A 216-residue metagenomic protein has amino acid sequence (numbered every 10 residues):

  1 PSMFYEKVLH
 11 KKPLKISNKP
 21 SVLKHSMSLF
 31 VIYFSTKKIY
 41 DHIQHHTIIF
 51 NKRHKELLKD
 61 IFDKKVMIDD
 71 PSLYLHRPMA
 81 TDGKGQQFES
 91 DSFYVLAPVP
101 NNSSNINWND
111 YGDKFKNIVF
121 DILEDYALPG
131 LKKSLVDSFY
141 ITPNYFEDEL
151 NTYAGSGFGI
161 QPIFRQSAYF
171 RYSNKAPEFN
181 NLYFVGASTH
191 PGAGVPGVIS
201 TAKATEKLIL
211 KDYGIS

Functional and structural regions predicted by a protein language model:
P1-Q86: Mid-domain catalytic core of redox enzymes that form a hydrophobic substrate pocket/lid adjacent to a catalytic redox
S2-E6, S35, Q87-I122: Conserved FAD/dinucleotide-binding core of flavoprotein oxidoreductases
F34, V95, L123, L182 (+2 more regions): Hydrophobic, well-ordered secondary-structure elements that form the walls of internal hydrophobic environments
I39, V66-I68, W108-D148: Flavin-binding catalytic cores
Y74, P129-P191: A glycine-rich dinucleotide-binding beta-alpha-beta segment and adjacent secondary-structure elements that constitute
G83-S90, S173-E178: Short glycine/proline-enriched loop/turn "hinge" motifs that connect secondary-structure elements and lie
A187-I209: A conserved FAD-binding loop/helix module that cradles the flavin
K211-S216: Active-site-proximal substrate-binding core of FAD-dependent oxidoreductases
